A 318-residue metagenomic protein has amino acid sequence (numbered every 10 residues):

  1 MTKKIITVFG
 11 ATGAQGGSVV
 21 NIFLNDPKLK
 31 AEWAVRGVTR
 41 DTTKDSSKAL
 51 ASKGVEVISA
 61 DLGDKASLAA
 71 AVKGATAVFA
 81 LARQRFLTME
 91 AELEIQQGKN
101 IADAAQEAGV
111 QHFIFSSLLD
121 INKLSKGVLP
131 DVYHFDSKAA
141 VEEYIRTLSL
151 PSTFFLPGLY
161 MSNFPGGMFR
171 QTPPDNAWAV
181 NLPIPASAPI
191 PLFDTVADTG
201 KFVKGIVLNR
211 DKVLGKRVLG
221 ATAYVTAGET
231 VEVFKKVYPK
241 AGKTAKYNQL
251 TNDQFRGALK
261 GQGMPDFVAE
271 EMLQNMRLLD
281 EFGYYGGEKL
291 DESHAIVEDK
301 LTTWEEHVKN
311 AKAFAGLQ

Functional and structural regions predicted by a protein language model:
T2-A34, V38-K48, G63-A66, A70-K73 (+4 more regions): Oxidoreductase cofactor-interface core, primarily capturing Rossmann-like NAD(P)-dependent enzymes
L50-D64: Rossmann-fold cofactor-recognition segment
N252-Q318: A hydrophobic C-terminal alpha-helical subdomain
